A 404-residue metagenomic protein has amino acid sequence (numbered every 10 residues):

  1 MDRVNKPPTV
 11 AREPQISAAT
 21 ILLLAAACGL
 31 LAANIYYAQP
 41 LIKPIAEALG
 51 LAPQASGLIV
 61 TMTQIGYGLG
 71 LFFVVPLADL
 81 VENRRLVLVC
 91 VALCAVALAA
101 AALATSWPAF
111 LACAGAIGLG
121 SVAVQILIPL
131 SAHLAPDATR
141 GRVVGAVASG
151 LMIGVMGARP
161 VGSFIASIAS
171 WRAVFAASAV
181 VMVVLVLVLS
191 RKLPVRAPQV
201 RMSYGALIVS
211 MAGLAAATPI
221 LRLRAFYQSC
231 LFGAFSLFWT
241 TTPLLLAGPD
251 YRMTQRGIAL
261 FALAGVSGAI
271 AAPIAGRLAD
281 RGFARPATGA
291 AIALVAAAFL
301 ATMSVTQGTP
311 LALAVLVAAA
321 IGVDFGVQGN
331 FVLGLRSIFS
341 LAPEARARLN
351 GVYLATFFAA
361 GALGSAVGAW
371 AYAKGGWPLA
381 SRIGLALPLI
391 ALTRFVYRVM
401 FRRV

Functional and structural regions predicted by a protein language model:
K6-P14, L193-F226: Juxtamembrane intracellular "pre-TM" segments in multi-pass secondary transporters
L69-W107: Conserved MFS/SLC helix-loop-helix module at the cytosolic interface between two early adjacent transmembrane helices
L71-E82, A271-A284, Y372: Helix-to-loop junctions at the C-terminal end of transmembrane segments in multipass secondary transporters
R85-A99, A179, P286-A301, L385: Structural signature of the two symmetry-related core transmembrane helices
C113-L151: Cytoplasmic helix-loop-helix junction between adjacent transmembrane helices in 12-TM secondary transporters
A123-A135, Q328-A342: Intracellular juxtamembrane helix-capping segments at the cytosolic ends of symmetry-related transmembrane helices
T139, G145-L193: Helix-loop-helix hairpin linking two adjacent transmembrane segments in secondary transporters
P286-L333: C-terminal transmembrane helical hairpin of 12-TM major facilitator-type secondary transporters
